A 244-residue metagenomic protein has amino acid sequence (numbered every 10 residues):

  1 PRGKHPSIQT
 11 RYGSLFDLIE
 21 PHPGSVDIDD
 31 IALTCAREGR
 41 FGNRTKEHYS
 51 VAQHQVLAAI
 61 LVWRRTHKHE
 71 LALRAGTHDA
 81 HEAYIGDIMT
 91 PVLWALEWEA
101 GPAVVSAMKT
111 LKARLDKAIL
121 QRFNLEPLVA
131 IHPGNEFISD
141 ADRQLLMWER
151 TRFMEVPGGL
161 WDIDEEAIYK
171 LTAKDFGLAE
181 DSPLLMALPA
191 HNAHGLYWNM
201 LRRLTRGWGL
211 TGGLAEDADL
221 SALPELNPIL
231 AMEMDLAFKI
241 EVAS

Functional and structural regions predicted by a protein language model:
P1-S244: Metal-dependent phosphohydrolase cores
